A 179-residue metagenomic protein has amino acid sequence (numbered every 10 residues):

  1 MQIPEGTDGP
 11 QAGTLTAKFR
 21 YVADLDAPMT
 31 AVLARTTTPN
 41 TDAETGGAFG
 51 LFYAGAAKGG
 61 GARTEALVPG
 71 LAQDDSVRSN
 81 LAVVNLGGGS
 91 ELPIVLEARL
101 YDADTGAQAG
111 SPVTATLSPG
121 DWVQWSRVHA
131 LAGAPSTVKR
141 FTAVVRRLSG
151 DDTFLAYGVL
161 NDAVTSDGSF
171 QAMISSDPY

Functional and structural regions predicted by a protein language model:
M1-Y179: Gly/Pro-rich, tryptophan- and cysteine-flecked surface segments typical of secreted/extracellular proteins
